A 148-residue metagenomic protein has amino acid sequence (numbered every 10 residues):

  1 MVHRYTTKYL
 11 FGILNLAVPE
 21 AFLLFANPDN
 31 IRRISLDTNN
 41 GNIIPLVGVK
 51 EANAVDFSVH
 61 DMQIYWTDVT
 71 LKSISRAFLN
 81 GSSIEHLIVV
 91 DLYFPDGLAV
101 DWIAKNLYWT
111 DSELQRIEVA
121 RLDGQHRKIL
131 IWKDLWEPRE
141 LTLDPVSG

Functional and structural regions predicted by a protein language model:
F11-P45, I64: An edge-strand/N-cap motif at the start of beta-rich repeat modules
P19, E51, T70, F94 (+2 more regions): Beta-rich catalytic cores
P19-A21, H60-M62, I103-K105, V146-G148: Short coil/turn segments that connect the beta-strands within blades of beta-propeller domains
L23-P28, S58, Y65-T70, V100-D101 (+1 more regions): Conserved beta-strand positions in repeat-built beta-propeller and related beta-rich domains
T38-N40, L71, G81-S83, L114 (+2 more regions): Short coil turn/linker residues within repeat-based beta-strand modules
I44-K50, L87-D91, L130-D134: Surface loop/turn motifs at the tips and blade-to-blade linkers of beta-strand repeat domains
V55-F57, L98-V100, L141: Hydrophobic core register within WD40 beta-propeller blades
